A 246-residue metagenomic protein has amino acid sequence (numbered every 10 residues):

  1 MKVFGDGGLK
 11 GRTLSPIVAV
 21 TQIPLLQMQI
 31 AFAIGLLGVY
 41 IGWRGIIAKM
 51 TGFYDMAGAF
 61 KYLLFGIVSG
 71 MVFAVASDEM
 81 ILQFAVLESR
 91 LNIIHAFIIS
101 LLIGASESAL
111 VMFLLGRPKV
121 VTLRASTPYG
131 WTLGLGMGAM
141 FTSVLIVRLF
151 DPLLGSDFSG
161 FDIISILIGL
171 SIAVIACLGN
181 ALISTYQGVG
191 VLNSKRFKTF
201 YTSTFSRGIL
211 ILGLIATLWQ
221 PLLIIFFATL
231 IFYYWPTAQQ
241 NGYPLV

Functional and structural regions predicted by a protein language model:
V3, G8-V246: Hydrophobic alpha-helical segments at protein termini of multi-pass membrane proteins
